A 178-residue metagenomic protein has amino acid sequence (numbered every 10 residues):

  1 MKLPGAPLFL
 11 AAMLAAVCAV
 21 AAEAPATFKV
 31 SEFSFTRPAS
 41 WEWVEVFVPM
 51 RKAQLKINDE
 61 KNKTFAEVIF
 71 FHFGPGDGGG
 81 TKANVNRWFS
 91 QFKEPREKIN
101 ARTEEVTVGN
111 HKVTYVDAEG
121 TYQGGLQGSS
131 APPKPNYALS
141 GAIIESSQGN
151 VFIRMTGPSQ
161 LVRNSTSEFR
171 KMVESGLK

Functional and structural regions predicted by a protein language model:
M1-A6: Positively charged n-region of N-terminal signal peptides that target proteins for export
P7-V17: Bacterial N-terminal signal peptides
A19-E23: Boundary at the C-terminal end of the N-terminal hydrophobic targeting segment
A24-T27, S31-E94: Secretory pathway targeting signatures of secreted, lumenal, and periplasmic proteins
F35, A39-W41, S147-K178: Surface-exposed amphipathic alpha-helical segments
M50, V85-I144: Signature of long, low-cysteine stretches enriched in small and polar/charged residues
A66-F71, G141, G149-P158: Short, well-ordered beta-strand elements
P75-G78, G120-G124, P158-V162: Solvent-exposed loop/turn segments at secondary-structure junctions within structured extracellular/periplasmic domains
